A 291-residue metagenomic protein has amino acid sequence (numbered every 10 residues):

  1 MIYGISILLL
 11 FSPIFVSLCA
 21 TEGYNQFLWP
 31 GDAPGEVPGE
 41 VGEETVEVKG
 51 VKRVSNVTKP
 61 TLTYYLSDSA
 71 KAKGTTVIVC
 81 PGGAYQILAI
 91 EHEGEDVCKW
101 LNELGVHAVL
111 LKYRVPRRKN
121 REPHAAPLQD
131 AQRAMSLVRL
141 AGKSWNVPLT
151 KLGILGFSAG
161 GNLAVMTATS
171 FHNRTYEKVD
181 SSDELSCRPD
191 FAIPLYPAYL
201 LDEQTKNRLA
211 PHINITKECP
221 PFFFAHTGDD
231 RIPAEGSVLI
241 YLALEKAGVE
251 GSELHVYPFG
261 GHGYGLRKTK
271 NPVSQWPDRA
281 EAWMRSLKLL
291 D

Functional and structural regions predicted by a protein language model:
T21-K71: N-terminal cap/lid segment of alpha/beta-hydrolase-fold proteins
K73-G82: Short beta-strand element of the alpha/beta-hydrolase
A89-I90, D96-V97, Y113-L149, K270-V273: Catalytic nucleophile-loop/oxyanion-hole region of alpha/beta-hydrolase and closely related hydrolase-like folds
E91-V109: Short amphipathic alpha-helix adjacent to the substrate-entry channel of hydrolases
Q129-K217: Primarily recognizes the serine-hydrolase "nucleophile elbow" in alpha/beta-hydrolase and SGNH/GDSL folds
F223-H226: Short beta-strand/loop motif that positions the catalytic acidic residue of the alpha/beta-hydrolase fold
R231-G236: Conserved alpha/beta-hydrolase "acid-adjacent" motif
V238-Y241, K246-D291: C-terminal catalytic histidine-bearing segment of alpha/beta-hydrolase fold enzymes
